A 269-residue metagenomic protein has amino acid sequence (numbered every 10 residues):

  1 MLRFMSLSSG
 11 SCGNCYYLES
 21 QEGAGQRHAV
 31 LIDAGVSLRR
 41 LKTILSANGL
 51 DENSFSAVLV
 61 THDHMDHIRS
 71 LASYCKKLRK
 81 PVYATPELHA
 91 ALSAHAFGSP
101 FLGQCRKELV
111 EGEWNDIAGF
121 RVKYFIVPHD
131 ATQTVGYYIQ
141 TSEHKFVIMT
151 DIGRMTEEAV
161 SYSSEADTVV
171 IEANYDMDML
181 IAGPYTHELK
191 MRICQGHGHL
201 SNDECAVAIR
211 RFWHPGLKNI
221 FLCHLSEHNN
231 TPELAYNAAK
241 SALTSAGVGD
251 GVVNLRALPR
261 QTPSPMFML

Functional and structural regions predicted by a protein language model:
M1-N48, V135-D151, T168: Conserved beta-strand hairpin/beta-sheet module of binuclear metal-dependent hydrolase folds, prominently
H28, L38-A84: Active-site metal-binding motif and surrounding structural segment of the metallo-beta-lactamase
I32-G35, F55-D63, A84-P86, V147-T150 (+3 more regions): Active-site neighborhood of phospho(di)ester-bond hydrolases with catalytic His/Asp-centered motifs
H64-I68, A90-A91, T132, M155-E157 (+2 more regions): Active-site environment of divalent metal-dependent phosphoester hydrolases
R69-L78, S93-H95, N230-N237: Metal-dependent catalytic neighborhoods of phosphoester/phosphodiester hydrolases
P86-G136, Q140-E143: Metallo-beta-lactamase
E157-A257: Cap/insert and terminal regions of metallo-dependent hydrolase folds
V253-L269: Short, basic/aromatic-enriched C-terminal tail that caps enzymatic domains
